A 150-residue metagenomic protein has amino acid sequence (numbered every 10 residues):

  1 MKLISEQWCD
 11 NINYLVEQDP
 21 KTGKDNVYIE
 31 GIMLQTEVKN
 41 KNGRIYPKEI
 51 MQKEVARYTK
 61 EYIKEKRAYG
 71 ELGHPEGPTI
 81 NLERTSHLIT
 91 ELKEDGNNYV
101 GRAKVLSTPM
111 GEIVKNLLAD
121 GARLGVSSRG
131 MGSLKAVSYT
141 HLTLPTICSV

Functional and structural regions predicted by a protein language model:
M1-E61: Polar/acidic, low-complexity leader/linker segments enriched in S/T/G and N/D
K21-K24, I63-E65, L82-T85, E94 (+1 more regions): A generic structural signal for short, non-catalytic loop/turn and secondary-structure boundary residues
V27-G31, A68, L124: Structural beta-strand/beta-sheet cores of well-ordered domains, especially the beta-sheet scaffolds that support
Q35-K39, E76, S107, G132-L134: Short loop/turn segments at secondary-structure transitions that flank enzyme active sites
K41-G43, P78-R84, V137: Short, solvent-exposed polar/charged micro-motifs at secondary-structure junctions
K48-L82: Small/polar-rich, solvent-exposed N-terminal microdomains that initiate assembly or binding
A56, L144-P145: Alpha-helical and His/Cys-centered functional microenvironments
Y69-E71, H87-L142, S149: Residue microenvironments linked to proteolytic maturation and disulfide-stabilized extracellular modules
